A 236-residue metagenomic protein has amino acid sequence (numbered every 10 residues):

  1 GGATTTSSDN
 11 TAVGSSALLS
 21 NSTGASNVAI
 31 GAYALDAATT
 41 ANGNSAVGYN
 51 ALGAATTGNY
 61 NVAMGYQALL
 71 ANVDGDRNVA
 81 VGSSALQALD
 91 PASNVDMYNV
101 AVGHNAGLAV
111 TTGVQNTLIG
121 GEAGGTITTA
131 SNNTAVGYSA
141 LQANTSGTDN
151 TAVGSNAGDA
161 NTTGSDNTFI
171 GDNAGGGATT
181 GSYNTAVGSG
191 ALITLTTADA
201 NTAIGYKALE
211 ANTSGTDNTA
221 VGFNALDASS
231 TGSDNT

Functional and structural regions predicted by a protein language model:
G1-T236: Glycine- and small/polar-enriched repetitive beta-structure motifs of secreted/surface proteins
